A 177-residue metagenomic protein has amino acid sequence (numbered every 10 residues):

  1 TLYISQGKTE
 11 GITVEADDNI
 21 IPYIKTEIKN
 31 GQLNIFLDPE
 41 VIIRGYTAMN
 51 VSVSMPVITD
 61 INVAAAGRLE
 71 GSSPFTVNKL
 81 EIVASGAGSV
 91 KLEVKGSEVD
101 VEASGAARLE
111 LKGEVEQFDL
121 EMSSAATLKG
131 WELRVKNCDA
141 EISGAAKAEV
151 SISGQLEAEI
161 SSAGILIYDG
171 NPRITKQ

Functional and structural regions predicted by a protein language model:
T1, A16, Y23-I28: Solvent-exposed adhesion/ligand-recognition segments of exported proteins
T1-I4, I43, N50-V53, I58-Q177: Extended, compositionally simple hydrophobic/Ser/Thr-rich segments that build repetitive fibrous architectures
T1-T13: Start-of-domain marker
I4-G7, I24-K25, G45-T47: Short, glycine/acidic-enriched capping/hinge loops at junctions between secondary-structure elements
K8, A16-I20, Q32, P39 (+1 more regions): N-terminal beta-strand/beta-hairpin edge segment
I12, L33-I35, I61, I82: Hydrophobic beta-strand residues in large extracellular and virion-surface proteins
F36-R44: Secondary-structure transition/turn motif
